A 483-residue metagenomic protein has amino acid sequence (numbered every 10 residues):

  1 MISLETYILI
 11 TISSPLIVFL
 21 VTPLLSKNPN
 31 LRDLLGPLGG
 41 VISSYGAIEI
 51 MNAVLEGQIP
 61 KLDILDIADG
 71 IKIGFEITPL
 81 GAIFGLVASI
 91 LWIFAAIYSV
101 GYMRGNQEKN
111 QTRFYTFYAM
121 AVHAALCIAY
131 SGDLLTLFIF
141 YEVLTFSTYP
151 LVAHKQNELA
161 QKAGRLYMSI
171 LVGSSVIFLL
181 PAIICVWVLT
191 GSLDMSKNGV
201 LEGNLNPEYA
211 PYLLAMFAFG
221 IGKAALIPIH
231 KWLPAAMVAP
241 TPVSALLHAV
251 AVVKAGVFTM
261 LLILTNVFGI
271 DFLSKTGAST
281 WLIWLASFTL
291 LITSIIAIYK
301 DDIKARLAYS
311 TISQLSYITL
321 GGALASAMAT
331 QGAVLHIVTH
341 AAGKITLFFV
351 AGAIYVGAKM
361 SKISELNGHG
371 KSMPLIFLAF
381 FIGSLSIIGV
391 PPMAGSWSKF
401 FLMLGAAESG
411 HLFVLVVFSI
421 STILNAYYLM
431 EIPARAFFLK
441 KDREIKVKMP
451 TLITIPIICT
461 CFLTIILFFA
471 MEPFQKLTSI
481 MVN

Functional and structural regions predicted by a protein language model:
M1-Y7, L20-T116, S192-G199, L262 (+1 more regions): Transmembrane helix-loop-helix hairpins at membrane boundaries of multipass inner-membrane proteins
I10-K27, I221-A225: N-terminal signal-anchor/start-transfer transmembrane helix
V21-L25, I48, V152, I177 (+2 more regions): Alpha-helical membrane-inserting segments
N30-G40, K162-V172, M373-F377, T451-I458: Alpha-helical transmembrane segments and their helix-start/interface "positive-inside/aromatic belt" motifs in integral
P37-M51, G173-A182, G383, C459-F469: Hydrophobic alpha-helical membrane-insertion segments
L62-G85, L134-L137, Y141-Y149, G220 (+2 more regions): Membrane-interface helix-loop-helix modules in multi-pass inner-membrane proteins
F94-Q107, T112, Y118-L137, S147-F400 (+1 more regions): Hydrophobic transmembrane alpha-helices and their helix-loop junctions in integral membrane proteins
K371-I376, A426-N483: Cytoplasmic/organellar membrane-interface segments at the starts of transmembrane helices in multi-pass inner-membrane
